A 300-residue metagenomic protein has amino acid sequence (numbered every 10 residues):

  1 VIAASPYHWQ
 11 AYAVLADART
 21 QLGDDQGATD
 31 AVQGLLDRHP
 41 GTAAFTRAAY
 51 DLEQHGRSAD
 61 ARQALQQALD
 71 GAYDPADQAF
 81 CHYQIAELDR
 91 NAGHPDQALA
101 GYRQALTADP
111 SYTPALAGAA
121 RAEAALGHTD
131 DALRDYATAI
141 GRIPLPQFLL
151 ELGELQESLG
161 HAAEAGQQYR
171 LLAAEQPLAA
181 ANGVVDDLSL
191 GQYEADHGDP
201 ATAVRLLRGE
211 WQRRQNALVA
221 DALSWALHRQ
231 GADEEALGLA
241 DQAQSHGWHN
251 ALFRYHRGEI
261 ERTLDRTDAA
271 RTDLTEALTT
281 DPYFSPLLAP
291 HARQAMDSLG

Functional and structural regions predicted by a protein language model:
V1, G34-L35, Q67-G71, Q104-A105 (+5 more regions): Canonical positions in the second alpha-helix
P6, H39-P40, Y73-A76, P110 (+6 more regions): Short coil turns that delineate tetratricopeptide repeat
A11, A44-F45, Q78-C81, A115 (+4 more regions): TPR alpha-solenoid repeat register
V14, R47-A48, C81-Q84, G118 (+6 more regions): Canonical tetratricopeptide repeat
L22, H55, A92, L126 (+4 more regions): Structural motif corresponding to the intra-repeat A-B loop/turn of tetratricopeptide repeats
